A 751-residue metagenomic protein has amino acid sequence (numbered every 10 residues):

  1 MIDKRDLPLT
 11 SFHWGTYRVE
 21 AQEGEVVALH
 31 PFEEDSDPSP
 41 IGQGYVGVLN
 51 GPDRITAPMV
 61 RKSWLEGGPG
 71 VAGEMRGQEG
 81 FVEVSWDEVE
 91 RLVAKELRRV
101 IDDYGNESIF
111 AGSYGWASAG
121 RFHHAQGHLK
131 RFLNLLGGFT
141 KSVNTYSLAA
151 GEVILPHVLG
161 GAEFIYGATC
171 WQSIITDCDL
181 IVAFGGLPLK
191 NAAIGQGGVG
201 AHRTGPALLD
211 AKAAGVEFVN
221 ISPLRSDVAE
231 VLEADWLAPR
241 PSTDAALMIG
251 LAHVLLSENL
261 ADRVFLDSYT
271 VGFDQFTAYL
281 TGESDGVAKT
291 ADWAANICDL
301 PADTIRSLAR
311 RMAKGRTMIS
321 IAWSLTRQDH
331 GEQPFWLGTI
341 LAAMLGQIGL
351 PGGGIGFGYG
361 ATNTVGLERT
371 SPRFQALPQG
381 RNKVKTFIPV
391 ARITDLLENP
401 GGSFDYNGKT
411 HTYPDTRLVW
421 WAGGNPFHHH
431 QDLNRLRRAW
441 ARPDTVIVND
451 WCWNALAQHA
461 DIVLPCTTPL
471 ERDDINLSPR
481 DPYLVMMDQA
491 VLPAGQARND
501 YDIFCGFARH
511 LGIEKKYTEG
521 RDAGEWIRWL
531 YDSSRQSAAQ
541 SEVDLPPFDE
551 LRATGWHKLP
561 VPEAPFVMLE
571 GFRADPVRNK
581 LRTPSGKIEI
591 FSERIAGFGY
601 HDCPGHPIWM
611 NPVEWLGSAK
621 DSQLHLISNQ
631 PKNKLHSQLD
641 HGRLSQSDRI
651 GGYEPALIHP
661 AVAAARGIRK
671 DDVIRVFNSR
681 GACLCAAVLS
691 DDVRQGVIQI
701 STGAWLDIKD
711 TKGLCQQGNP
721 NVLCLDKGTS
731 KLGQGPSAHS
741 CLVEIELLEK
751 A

Functional and structural regions predicted by a protein language model:
M1, A494, D500-T554, D621 (+3 more regions): Long, contiguous, secondary-structure-rich segments that constitute the structural scaffold of globular domains
M1-L260, P301, K709-A751: N-terminal export/assembly segments and adjacent metallocofactor-ligating motifs of anaerobic energy-metabolism
W64-E88, H253, E258-A302, N382 (+6 more regions): N-terminal leader/propeptide and maturation segments of large enzyme subunits in energy/redox metabolism and hydrolases
G77, L187-P188, L232-E233, F273 (+3 more regions): Flexible glycine/proline-enriched surface loops and loop-helix/loop-strand junctions
A125-D210, A214-I221, A245-I249, A343-Q458 (+2 more regions): Extended redox/cofactor-interaction regions of prokaryotic respiratory oxidoreductases
D227-V228, N454-D488: Flexible glycine/proline-rich, aromatic-decorated loop/lid segments
L232-P239, T467-L470, P482-A494, R643: Short beta-alpha connecting loops at secondary-structure transitions that line or flank enzyme active sites
L251, V271-E398: Active-site phosphate/pyrophosphate-binding segments
